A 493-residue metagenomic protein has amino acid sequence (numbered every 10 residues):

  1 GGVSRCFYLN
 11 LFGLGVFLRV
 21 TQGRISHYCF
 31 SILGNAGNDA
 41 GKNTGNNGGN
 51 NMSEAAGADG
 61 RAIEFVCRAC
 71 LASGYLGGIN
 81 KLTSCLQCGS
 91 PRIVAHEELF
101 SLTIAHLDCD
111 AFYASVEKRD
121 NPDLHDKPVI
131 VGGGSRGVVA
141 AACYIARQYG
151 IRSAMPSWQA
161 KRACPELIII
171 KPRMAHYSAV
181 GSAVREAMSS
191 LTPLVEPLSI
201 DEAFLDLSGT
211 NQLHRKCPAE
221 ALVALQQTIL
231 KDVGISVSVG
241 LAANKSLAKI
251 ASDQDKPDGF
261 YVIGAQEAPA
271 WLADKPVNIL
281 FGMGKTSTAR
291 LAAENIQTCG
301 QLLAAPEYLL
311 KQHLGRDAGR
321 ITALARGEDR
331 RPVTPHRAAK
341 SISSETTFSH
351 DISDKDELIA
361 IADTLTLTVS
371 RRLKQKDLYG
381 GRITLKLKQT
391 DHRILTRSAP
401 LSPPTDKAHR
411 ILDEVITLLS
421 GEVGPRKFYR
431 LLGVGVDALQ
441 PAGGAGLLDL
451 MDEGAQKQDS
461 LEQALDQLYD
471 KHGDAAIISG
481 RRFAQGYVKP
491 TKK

Functional and structural regions predicted by a protein language model:
F7-Y8, F12, F17, Y28-F30: Aromatic (phenylalanine/tyrosine) cluster motif
T21-I32, M52-I200, F204: Residues that scaffold, gate, or flank divalent-cation-dependent active/transport sites
E54, G60-C67, L71, I79 (+4 more regions): DNA-contacting surface of Y-family translesion DNA polymerases
S73, P403-K493: Acidic, metal-coordinating catalytic segment for phosphate/diphosphate chemistry, firing primarily on the Nudix
S182, M188-S236: Hydrophobic alpha-helical hairpins/lids featuring a short glycine-rich hinge
C217-K275: Long, highly charged, low-complexity intrinsically disordered interaction regions that mediate electrostatic DNA/RNA
